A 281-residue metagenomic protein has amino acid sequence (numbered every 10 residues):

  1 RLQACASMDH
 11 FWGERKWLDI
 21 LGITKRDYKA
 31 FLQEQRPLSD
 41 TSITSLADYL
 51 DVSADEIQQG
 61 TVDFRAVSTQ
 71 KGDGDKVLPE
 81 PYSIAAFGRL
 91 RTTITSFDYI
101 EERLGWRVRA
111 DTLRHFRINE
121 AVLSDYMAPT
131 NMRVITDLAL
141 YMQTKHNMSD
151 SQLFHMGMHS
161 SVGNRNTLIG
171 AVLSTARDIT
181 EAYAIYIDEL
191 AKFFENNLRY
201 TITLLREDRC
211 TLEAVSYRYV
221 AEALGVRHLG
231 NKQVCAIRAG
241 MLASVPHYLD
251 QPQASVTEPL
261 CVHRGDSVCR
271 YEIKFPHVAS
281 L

Functional and structural regions predicted by a protein language model:
R1-K16, I20, T95: A short, Lys/Arg-rich alpha-helix, primarily the initiator
K16, D27, E56: Residues in the helix-turn-helix
G22-L38: Recognition helix of helix-turn-helix/homeodomain-like DNA-binding domains that insert into the DNA major groove
S39, Q59, L198-A239, L249-L281: Short terminal or interdomain "cap/linker" segment that borders an active site or interface and mediates
T41-I57: DNA major-groove recognition helix of helix-turn-helix/homeodomain DNA-binding modules
A54-S83, G157: Short amphipathic recognition helices of helix-turn-helix/homeodomain-type DNA-binding modules
S124-V234, L260: Amphipathic interaction/junction segments at domain boundaries or subunit interfaces
